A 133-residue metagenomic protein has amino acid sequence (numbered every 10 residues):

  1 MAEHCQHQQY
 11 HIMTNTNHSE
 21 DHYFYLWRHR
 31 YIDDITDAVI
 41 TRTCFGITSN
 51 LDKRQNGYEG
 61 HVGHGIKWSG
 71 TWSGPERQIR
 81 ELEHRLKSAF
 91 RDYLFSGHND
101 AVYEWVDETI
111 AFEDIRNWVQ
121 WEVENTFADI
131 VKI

Functional and structural regions predicted by a protein language model:
A2-I133: Non-catalytic accessory segments flanking enzymatic or RNA/DNA-binding domains
